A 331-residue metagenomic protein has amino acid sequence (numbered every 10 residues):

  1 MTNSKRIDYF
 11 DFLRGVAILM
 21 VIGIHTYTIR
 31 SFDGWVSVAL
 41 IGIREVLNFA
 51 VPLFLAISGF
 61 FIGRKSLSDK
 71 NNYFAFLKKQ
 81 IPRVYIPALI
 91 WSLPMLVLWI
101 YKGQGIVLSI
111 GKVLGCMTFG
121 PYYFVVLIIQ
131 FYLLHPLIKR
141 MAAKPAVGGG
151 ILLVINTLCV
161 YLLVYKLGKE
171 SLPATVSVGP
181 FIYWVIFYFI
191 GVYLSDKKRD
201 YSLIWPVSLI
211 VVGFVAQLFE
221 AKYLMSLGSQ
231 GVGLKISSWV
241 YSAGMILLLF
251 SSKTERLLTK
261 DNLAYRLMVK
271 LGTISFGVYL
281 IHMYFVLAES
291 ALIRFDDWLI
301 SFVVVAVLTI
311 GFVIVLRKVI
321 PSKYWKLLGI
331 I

Functional and structural regions predicted by a protein language model:
T2, K253-V269, M283-I331: C-terminal "closing" transmembrane helix and its immediate cytosolic amphipathic cap in multi-pass membrane proteins
N3-I7, S66-K79, L134-V147, Y193-W205 (+4 more regions): Membrane-interface helix-boundary motifs at transmembrane edges
D8-S66, V84-S92: Functionally critical transmembrane alpha-helices in membrane proteins and complexes, commonly lining
L19-T26, S92-L93, V97, L152-K166 (+3 more regions): Aromatic-anchored segments of alpha-helical transmembrane domains
A39-V51, K112-L127, Y165-F187, L218-G244: Interfacial loop-to-helix transition and helix-capping segments at the boundaries of transmembrane helices
R44-L53, K65-L98, I106-G120, V126 (+4 more regions): Transmembrane alpha-helical segments and their boundary/interface "anchor" motifs in multi-pass integral membrane
M95-S195: Hydrophobic alpha-helical segments with transmembrane-like composition
I182, R199-V269, T273, G277 (+3 more regions): Alpha-helical transmembrane segments and terminal signal-anchor/GPI-anchor hydrophobic tails, characterized by long
